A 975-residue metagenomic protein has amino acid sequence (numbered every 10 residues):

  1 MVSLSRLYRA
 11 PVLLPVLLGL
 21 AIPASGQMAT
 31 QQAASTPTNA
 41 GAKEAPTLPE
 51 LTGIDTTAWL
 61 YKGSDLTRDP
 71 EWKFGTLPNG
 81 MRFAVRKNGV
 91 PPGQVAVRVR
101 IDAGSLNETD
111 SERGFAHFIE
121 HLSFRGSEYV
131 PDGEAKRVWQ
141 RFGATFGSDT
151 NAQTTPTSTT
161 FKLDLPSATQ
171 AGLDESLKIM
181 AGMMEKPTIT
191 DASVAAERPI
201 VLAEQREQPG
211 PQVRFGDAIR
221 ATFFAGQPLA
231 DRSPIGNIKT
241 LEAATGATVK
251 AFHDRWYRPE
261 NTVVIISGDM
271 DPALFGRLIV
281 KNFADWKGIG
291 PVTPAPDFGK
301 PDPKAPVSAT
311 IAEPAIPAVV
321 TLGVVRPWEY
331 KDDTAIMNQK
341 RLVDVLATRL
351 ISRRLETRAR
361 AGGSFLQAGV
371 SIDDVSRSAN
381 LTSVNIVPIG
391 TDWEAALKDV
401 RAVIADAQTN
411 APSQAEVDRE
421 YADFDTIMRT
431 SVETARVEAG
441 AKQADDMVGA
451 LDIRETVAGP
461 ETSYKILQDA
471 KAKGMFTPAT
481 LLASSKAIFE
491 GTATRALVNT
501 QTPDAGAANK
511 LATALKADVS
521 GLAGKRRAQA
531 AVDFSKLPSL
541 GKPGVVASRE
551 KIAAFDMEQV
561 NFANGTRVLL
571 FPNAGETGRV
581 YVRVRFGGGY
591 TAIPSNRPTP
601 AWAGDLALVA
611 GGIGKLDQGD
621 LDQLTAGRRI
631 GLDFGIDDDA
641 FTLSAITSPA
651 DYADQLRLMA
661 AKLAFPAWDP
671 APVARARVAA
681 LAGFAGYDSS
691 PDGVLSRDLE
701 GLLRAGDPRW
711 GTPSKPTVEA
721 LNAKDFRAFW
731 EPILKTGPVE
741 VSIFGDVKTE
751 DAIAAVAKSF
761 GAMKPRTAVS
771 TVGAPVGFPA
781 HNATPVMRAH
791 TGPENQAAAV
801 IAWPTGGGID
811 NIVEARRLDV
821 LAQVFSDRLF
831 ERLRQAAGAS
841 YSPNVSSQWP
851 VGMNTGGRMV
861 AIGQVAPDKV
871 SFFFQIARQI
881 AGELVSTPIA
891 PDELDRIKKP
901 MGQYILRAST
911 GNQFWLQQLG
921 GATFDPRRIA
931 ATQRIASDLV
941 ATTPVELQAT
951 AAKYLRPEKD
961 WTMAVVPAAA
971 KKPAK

Functional and structural regions predicted by a protein language model:
V2-L13: Bacterial N-terminal signal peptides that target proteins for export
P11-P23: Bacterial N-terminal signal peptides
Q27-V85, D271-D344, T348-R360, E416-A422 (+7 more regions): Proteolytic maturation boundary segments
P70-E71, S148, A251, F555-D556 (+1 more regions): Residue-level marker for the onset of beta-strands and adjacent loop->beta junctions in well-ordered domains
A84-R86, P91-D110, G114-F118, G133-G182 (+15 more regions): M16 family metallopeptidases and their MPP-like homologs
P187-A196, P666-A674: Short secondary-structure capping/junction motifs at helix and strand boundaries
S193, R198-Q205, P211-T248, F252-P259 (+4 more regions): Hydrophobic, small-residue-rich alpha-helical packing segments that form membrane-like cores
T240-I279, T712, T717-A757: Internal metal/ion-chelating core segments
